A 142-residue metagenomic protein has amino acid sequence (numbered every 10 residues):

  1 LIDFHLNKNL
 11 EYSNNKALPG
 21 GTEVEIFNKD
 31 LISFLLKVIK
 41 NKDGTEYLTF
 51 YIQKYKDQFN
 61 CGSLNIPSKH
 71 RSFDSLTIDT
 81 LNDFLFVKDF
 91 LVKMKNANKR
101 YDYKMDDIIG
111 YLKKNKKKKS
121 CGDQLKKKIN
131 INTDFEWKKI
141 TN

Functional and structural regions predicted by a protein language model:
L1-D3, K29-I32, T80: Short, hinge-like loop/turn segments at secondary-structure boundaries
L1-P19: Conserved donor-nucleotide/metal-binding helix-loop-beta segment in metal-dependent transferases, i.e., the alpha-helix
F4, K8, L35-V38, Y55 (+2 more regions): Phosphate/oxyanion-binding loops and surfaces in catalytic or ligand/nucleic-acid-binding neighborhoods
S13, I32, G62-I66: Conserved small-domain helix->loop->beta segment predominantly found in fold-type I
L18-E23, S68: Short, catalytically relevant binding-site loops at active-site mouths
T22, D30-Y55: Anionic-ligand binding region
F27, T45, T49-N142: Conserved alpha/beta core of the MobA/IspD/sugar-nucleotide pyrophosphorylase nucleotidyltransferase superfamily
